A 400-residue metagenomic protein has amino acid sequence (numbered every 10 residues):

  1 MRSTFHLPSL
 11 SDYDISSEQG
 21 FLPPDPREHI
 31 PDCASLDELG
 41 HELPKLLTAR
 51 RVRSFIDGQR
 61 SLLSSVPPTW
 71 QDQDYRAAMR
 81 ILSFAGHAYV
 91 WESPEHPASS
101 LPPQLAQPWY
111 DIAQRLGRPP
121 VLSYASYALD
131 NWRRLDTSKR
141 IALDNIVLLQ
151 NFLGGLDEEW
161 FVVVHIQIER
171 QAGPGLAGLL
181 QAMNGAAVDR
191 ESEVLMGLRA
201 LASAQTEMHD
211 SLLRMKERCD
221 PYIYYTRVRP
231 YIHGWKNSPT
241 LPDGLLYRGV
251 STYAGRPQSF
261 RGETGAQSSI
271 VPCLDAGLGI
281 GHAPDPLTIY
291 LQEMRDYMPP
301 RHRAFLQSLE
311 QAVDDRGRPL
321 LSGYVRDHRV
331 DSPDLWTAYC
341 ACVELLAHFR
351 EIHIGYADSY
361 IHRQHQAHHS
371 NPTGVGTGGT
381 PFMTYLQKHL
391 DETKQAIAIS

Functional and structural regions predicted by a protein language model:
M1-S400: Surface-exposed peri-terminal alpha-helical interaction modules
